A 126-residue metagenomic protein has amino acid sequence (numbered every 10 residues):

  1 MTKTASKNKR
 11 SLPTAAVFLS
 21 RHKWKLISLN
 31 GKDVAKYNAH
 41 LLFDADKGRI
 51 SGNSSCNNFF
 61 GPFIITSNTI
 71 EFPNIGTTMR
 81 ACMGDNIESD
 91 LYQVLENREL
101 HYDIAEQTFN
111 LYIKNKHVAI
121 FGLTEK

Functional and structural regions predicted by a protein language model:
M1-K126: Lipid interaction determinants
